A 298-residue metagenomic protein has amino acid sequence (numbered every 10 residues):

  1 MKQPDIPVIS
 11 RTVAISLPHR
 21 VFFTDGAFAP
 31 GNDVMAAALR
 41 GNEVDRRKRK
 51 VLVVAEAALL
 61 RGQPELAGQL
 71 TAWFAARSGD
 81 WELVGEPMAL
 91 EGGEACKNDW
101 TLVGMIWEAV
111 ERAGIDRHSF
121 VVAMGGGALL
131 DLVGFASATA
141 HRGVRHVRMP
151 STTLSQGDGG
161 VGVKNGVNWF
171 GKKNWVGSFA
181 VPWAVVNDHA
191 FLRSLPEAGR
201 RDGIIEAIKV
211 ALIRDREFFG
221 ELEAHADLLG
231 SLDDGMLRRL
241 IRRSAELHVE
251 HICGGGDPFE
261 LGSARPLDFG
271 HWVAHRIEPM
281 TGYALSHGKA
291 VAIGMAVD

Functional and structural regions predicted by a protein language model:
K2-S119: ATP/NTP phosphate-donor binding region
V13, F22, A29, G134-L228: A glycine/threonine-rich phosphate-anchoring loop and its flanking beta-alpha core in nucleotide/phosphate-binding
L52, E86-M88, V122, V147-M149 (+1 more regions): Hydrophobic/aromatic beta-strand patches that form the interior of the parallel beta-sheet core in alpha/beta enzyme
E91-G93, M124-G126, G256, F269-G270: Glycine-rich beta-strand-to-loop/alpha-helix junction loops that act as flexible
I106, V133-S137, A207, I277 (+1 more regions): Buried hydrophobic packing segments
I115-V147: Active-site and donor-binding regions of nucleotide-sugar-utilizing enzymes
H225-D298: Active-site segments that bind and position negatively charged phosphate/pyrophosphate groups
